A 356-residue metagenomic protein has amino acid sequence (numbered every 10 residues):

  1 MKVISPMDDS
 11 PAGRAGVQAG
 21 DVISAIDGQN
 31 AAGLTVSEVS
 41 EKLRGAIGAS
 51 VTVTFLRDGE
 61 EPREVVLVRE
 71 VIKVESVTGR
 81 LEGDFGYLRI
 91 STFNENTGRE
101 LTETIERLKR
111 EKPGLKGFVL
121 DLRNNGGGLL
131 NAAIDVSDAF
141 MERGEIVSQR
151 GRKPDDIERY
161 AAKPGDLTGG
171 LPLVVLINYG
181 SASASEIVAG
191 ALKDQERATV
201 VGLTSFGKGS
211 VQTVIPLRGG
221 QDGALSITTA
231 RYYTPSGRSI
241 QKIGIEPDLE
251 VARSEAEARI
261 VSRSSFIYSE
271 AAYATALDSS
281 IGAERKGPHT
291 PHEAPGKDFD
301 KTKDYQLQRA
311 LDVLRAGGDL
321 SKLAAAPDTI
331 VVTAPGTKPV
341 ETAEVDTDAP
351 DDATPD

Functional and structural regions predicted by a protein language model:
I4: Ligand-binding face of N-terminal immunoglobulin V-set domains in extracellular IgSF glycoproteins
D9-L34: Conserved PDZ fold ligand-binding element
Q18, A49, K116: Short acidic/polar active-site loop segments enriched in Thr and Asp
S24, E38-V77, D156, T228-T229: PDZ-domain C-terminal substructure recognizer with occasional recognition of PDZ-binding tails
K73, T78-D356: C-terminal "post-core" interaction segments
